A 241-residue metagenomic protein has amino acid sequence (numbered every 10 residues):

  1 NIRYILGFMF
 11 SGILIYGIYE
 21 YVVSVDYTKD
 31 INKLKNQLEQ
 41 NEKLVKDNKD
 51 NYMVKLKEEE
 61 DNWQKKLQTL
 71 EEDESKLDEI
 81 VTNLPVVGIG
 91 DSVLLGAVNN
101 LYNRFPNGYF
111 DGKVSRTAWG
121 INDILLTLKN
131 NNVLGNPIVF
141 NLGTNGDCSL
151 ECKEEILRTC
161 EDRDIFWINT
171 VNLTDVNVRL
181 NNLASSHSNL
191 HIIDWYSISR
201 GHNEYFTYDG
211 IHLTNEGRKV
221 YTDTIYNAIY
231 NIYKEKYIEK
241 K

Functional and structural regions predicted by a protein language model:
N1-P85, N99, Y226, Y230-K241: N-terminal secretory targeting modules
V23, Y27-K33, R163-R200: Substrate-gating cap/lid alpha-helix
E79-C152, N172-N177: Conserved SGNH/GDSL esterase-like catalytic core that processes O-acyl groups on lipids and polysaccharides
V87, L95, N99, N103 (+6 more regions): Solvent-exposed, polar/charged alpha-helical surfaces in well-ordered, non-transmembrane soluble domains, broadly
N100-G108, L128-V133, E155-R163, W167 (+2 more regions): Alpha-helix C-terminal capping segments
N177-K241: Catalytic His-Asp segment of secreted/periplasmic serine-dependent ester chemistry enzymes
